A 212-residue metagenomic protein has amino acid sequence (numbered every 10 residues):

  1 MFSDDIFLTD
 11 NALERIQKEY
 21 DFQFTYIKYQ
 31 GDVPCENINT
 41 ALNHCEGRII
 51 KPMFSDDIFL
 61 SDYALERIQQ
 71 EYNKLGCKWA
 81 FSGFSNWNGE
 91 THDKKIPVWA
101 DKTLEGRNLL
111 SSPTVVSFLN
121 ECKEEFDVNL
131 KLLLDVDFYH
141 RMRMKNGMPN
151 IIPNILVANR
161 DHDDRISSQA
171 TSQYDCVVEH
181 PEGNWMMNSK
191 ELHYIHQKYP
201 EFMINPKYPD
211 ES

Functional and structural regions predicted by a protein language model:
M1-K28: Acidic donor-binding segment of Leloir-type glycosyltransferases
I6-F7, D57-F59: Acidic metal-phosphate-binding loop of nucleotide-sugar-dependent transferases
N11-A12, I38, S61-I68, F138 (+1 more regions): Acidic donor-diphosphate engagement hotspot in glycosyltransferases and nucleotidyltransferases that stabilizes
F22, C45-R48, L65: Active-site acidic short loop of glycosyltransferases
K28-C45: Glycine-rich, basic loop-to-helix element that forms the pyrophosphate-binding segment of sugar-nucleotide handling
G47-I58: Short beta-strand-to-loop acidic/aromatic patch adjacent to the donor-nucleotide binding site
Y63-D93: Conserved donor NDP-sugar-binding/catalytic core segment of glycosyltransferases
S82, W99-W185: Conserved nucleotide-sugar donor-binding catalytic segment
